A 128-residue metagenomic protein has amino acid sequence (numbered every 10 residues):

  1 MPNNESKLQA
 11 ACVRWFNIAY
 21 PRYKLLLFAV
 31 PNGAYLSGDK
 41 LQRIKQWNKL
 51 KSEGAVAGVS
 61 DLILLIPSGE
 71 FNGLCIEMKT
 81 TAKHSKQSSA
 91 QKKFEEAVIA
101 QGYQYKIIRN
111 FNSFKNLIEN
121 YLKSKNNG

Functional and structural regions predicted by a protein language model:
M1-G128: Catalytic phosphate/metal-binding cores of nucleic-acid and nucleotide-processing enzymes, i.e., regions that mediate
